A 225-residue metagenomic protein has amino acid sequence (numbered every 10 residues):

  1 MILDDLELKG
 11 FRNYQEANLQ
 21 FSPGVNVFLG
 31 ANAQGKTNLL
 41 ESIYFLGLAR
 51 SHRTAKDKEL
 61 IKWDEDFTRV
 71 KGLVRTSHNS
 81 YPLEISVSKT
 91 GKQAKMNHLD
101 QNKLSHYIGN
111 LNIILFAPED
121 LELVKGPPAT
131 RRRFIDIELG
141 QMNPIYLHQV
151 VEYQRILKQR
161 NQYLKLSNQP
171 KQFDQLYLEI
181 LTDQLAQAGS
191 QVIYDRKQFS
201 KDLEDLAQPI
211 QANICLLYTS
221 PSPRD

Functional and structural regions predicted by a protein language model:
M1-F45: Pre-Walker A-like glycine/lysine-rich segment at the N-terminus of P-loop NTPase domains
G24, S42, N110-N112, F134: ABC transporter nucleotide-binding domains
N32, P209, S222: Conserved N-box asparagine in the HATPase_c
F45-A49, S222: Post-Walker A connector loop of ABC transporter nucleotide-binding domains
L48-T130, L139-Y146, E204-P209: Nucleotide-state sensing region of NTPase/ATPase domains
E122-I210, I214: An accessory alpha-helical subdomain
Y218-D225: Conserved small/polar residues in nucleotide/adenosyl-binding loops
